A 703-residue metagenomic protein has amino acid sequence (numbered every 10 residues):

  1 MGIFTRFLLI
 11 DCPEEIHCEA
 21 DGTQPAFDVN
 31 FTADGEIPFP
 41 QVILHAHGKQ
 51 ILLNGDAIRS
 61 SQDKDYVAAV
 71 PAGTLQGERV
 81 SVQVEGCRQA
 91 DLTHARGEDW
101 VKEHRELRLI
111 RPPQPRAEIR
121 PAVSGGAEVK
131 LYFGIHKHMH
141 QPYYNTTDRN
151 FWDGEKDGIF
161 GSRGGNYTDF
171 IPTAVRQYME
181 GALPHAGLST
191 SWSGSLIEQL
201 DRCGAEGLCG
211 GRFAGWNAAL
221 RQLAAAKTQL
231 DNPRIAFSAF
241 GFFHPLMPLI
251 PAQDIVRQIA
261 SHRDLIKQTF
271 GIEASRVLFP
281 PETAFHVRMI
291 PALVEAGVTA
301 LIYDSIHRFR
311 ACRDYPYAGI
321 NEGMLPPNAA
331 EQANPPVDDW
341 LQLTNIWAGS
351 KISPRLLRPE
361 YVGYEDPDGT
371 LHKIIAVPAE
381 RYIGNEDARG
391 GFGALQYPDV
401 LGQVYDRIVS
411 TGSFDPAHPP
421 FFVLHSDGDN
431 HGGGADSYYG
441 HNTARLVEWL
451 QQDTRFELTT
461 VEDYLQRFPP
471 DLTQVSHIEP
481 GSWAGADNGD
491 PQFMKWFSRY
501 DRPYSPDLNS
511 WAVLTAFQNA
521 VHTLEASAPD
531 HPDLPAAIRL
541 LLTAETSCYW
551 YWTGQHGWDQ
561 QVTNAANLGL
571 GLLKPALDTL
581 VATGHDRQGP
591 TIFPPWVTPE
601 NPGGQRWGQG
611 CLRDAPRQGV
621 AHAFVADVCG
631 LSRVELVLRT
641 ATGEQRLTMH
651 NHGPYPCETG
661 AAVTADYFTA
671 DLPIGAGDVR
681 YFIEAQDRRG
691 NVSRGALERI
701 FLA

Functional and structural regions predicted by a protein language model:
M1-S124, D578-A703: Glycan-association/targeting regions that enable binding to alpha-glucans and other polysaccharides
R116-R176, E180-L183, S195-L196, G319-S353 (+2 more regions): Active-site and substrate-binding clefts of carbohydrate-active enzymes
F133-K137, L188-T190, F237-A239, R276 (+2 more regions): Hydrophobic faces of well-ordered beta-strands that scaffold small-molecule active sites in alpha/beta enzyme cores
T168-D169, L196-E198, G215, M247-I255 (+5 more regions): Acidic-and-aromatic substrate-binding clefts and catalytic sites of carbohydrate-active enzymes
G194-P281, L371-F392, P419, V423 (+2 more regions): Metal-dependent polysaccharide deacetylase catalytic core of the NodB/CE4 family, i.e., the active-site-bearing domain
G210-Q229, V294-L357: Acidic, His- and aromatic-enriched active-site or binding-groove loops in soluble protein domains that engage sugars
I250, F309-A318, E386-D387, P470: Short, charged, surface-exposed secondary-structure boundary motifs
F270-G271, V287-I302, Y439-D453: Short, surface-exposed basic-aromatic patches at helix termini and helix-loop junctions that form
